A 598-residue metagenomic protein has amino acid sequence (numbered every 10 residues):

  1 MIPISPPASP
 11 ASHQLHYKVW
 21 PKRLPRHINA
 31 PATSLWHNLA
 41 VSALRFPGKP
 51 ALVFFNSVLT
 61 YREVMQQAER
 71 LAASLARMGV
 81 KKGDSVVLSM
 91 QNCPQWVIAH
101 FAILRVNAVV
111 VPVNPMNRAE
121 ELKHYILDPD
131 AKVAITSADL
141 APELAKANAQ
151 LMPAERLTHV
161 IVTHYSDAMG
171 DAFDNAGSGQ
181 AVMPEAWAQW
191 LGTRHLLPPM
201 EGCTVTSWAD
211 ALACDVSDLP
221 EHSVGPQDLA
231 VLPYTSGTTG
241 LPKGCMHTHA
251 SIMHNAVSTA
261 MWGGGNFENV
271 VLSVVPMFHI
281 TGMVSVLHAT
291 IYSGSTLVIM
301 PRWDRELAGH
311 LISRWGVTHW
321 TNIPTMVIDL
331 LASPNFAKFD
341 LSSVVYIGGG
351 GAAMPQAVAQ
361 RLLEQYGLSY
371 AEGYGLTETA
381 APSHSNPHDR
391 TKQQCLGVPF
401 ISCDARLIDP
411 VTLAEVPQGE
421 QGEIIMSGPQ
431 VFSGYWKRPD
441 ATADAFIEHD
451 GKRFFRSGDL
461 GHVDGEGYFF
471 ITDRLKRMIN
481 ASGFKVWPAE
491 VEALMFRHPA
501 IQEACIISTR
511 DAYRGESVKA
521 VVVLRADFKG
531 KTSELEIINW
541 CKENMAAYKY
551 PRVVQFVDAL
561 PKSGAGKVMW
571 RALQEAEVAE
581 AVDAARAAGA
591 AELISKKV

Functional and structural regions predicted by a protein language model:
N29-P31, A40, G48-C93, V97-F101 (+2 more regions): Conserved AMP-binding/adenylate-forming core of the ANL superfamily
T60-R62, A230-H254, N386: Conserved AMP-binding A3 loop
R77-M78, R105-D210, Q555: Structural core segment of the AMP-binding/adenylate-forming
N117, K123, A134-D139, W320 (+7 more regions): AMP-binding/adenylate-forming catalytic core of the ANL superfamily
T163, E543-K567, A590-V598: AMP-binding/adenylate-forming catalytic domain of the ANL superfamily
S178-V182, R314-N322, L331-K392, D404: Gly/Ser/Thr-rich phosphate-binding loop
A181-Y234, L241, G264-V270: Conserved pre-ATP/AMP-binding loop-to-beta segment of ANL
M253-V270, F278-H319, V327, S333: Conserved AMP-binding/adenylation subdomain of ANL enzymes
